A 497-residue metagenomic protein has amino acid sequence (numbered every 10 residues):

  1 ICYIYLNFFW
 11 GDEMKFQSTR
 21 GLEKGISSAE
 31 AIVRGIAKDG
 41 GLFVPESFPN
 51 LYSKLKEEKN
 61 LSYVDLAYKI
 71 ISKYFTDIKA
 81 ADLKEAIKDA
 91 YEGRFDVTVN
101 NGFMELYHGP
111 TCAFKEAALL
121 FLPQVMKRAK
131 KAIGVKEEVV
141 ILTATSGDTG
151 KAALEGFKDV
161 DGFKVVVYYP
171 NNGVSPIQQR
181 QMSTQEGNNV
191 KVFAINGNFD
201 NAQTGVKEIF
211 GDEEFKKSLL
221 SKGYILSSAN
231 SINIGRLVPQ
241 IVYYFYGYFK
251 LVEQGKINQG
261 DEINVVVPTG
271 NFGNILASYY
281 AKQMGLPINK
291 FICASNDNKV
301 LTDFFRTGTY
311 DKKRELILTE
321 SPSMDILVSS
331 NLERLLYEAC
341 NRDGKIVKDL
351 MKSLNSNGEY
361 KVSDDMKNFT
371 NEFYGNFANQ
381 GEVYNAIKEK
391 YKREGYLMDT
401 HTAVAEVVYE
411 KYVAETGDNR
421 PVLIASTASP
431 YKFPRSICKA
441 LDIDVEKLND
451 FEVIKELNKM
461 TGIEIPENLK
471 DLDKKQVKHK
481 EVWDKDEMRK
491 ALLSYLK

Functional and structural regions predicted by a protein language model:
C2-K497: PLP-dependent amino-acid enzyme catalytic core
